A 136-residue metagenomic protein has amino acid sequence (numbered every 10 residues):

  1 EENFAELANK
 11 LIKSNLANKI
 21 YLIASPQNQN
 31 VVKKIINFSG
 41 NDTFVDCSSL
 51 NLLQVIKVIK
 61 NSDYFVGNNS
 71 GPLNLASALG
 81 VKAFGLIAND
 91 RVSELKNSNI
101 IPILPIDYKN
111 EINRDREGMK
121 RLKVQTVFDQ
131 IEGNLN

Functional and structural regions predicted by a protein language model:
E1-N3, K123: General structural signal for secondary-structure boundaries
N3-L86: Donor-binding and catalytic core of enzymes assembling or modifying cell-surface/extracellular glycoconjugates
D46, N74-L135: Nucleotide-sugar donor-binding patch of glycosyltransferase catalytic domains
